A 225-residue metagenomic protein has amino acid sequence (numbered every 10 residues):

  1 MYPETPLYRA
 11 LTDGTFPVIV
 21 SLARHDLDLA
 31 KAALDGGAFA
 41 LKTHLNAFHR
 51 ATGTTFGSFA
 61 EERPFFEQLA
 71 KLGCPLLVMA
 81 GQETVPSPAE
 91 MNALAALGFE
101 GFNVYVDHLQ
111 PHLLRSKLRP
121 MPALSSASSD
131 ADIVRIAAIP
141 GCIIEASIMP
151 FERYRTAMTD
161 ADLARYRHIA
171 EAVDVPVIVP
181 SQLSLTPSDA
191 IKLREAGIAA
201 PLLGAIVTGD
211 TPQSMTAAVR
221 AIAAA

Functional and structural regions predicted by a protein language model:
M1-C74, A137: Conserved N-terminal beta1-alpha1 strand-loop-helix module at the mouth
A10-L29, G53, L76-P86, R119-S128 (+1 more regions): Active-site mouth loops of central-metabolism enzymes
L27-A33, V85-A96, A127-I139, V179 (+1 more regions): Catalytic cores of alpha/beta
A40-R50, L97-H112, I143-Y154, R194-A218: Glycine-rich phosphate-binding active-site loops on the catalytic face of alpha/beta enzymes
F48-F56, I133-R167: Glycine/Thr-rich beta-alpha phosphate-binding loop at enzyme active sites
H49-F99, N103-R115: N-terminal active-site wall of soluble small-molecule enzyme domains
T55-F56, M158-T159, V207-A225: C-terminal helical cap(s) of enzyme catalytic domains, especially alpha/beta-barrels
I148-P201: Active-site/ligand-binding-proximal alpha/beta "capping" segment
